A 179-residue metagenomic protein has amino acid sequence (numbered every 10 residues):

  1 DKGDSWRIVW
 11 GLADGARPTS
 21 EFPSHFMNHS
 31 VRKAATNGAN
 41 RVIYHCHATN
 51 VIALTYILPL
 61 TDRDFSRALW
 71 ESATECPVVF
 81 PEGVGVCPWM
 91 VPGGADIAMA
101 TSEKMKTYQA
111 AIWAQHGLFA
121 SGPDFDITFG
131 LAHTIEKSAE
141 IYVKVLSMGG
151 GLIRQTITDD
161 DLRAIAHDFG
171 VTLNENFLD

Functional and structural regions predicted by a protein language model:
D1-D179: Glycine-rich flexible loops
